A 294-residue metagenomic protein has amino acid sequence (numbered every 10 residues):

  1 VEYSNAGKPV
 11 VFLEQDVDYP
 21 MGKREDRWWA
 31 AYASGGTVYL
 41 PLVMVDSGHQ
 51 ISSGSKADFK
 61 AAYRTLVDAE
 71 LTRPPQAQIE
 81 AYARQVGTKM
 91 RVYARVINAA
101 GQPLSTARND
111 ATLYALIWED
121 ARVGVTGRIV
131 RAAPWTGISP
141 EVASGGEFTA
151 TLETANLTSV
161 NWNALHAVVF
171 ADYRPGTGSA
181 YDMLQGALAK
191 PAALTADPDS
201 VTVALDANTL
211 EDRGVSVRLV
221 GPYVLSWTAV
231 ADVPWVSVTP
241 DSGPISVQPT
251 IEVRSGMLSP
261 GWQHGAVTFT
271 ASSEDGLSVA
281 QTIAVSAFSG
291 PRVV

Functional and structural regions predicted by a protein language model:
V1-G7: Typically the conserved alpha-helix immediately C-terminal to a functionally engaged Cys/Sec in thioredoxin-like
G7-P191: Short, conserved sequence motifs used for protein processing/export or organelle targeting and for catalysis
G146-L152, R213, V247-I251: Short strand-edge motifs at loop-to-beta-strand transitions and within beta-strands of extracellular beta-rich domains
F170-R174, R254-G256, T270-E274: Beta-strand-rich extracellular modules
P191-V220, S255-P260, S289-V294: Beta-sheet-dominated interaction scaffolds and their linkers
A193-S200, V220-I251: Surface-exposed binding patches on compact interaction domains or structured appendages
V215, S259-D275, I283: A short beta-strand micro-motif common to beta-rich folds, especially ectodomain repeats
L277-G290: C-terminal edge beta-strand
